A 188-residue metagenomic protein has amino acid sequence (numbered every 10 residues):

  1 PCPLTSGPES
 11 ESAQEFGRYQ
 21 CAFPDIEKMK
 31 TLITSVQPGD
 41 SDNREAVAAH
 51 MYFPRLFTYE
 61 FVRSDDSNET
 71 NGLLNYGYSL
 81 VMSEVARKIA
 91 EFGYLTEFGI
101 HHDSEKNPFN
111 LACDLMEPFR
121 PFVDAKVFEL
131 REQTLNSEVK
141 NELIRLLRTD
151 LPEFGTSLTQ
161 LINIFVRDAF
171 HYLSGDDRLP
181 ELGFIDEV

Functional and structural regions predicted by a protein language model:
P1-V188: Active-site helix-to-loop segments that bind/position phosphate- or nucleotide-bearing substrates and donors across
